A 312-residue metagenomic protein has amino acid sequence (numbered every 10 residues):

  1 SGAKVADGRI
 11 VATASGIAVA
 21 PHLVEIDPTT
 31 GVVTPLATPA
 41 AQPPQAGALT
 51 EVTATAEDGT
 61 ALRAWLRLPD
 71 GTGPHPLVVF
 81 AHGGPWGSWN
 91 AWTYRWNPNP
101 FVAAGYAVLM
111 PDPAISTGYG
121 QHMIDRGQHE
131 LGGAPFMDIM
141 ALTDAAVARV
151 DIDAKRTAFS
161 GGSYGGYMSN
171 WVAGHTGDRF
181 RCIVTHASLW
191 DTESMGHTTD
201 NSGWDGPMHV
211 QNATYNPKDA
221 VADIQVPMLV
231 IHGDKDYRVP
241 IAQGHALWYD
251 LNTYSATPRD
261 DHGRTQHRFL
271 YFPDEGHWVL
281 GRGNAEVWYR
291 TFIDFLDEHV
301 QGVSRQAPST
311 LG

Functional and structural regions predicted by a protein language model:
S1-T13, Q42-E51, N97-N99, A220: Conserved beta-propeller blade repeats
V5-G8, E25, T29: Helix-coil-helix junctions within alpha-helical repeat/solenoid scaffolds
I17, A56-D58, G177: Short loop/turn positions at the edges of beta-strands in beta-sheet-rich folds
A18-E25: Structural motif
V24, V52, V79, L109 (+3 more regions): Hydrophobic/aromatic beta-strand patches that form the interior of the parallel beta-sheet core in alpha/beta enzyme
G31, A37-S163, M168, W190 (+1 more regions): Cap/lid segment of the alpha/beta-hydrolase catalytic domain
P113-G312: Active-site-proximal cap/loop segments of hydrolase catalytic domains
